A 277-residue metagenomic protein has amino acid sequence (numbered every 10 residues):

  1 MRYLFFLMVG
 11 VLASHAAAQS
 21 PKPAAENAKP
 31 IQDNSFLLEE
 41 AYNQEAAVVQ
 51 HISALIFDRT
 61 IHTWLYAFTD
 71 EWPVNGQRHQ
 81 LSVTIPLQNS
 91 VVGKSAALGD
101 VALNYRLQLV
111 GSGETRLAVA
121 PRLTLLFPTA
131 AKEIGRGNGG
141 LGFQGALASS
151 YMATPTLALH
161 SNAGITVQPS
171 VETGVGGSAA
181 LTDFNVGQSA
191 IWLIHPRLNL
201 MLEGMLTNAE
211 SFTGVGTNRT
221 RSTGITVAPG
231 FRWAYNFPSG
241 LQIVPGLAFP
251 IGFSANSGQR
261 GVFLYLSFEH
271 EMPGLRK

Functional and structural regions predicted by a protein language model:
M1-L4: Positively charged n-region of N-terminal signal peptides that target proteins for export
F6-G10: Small-residue packing motifs within transmembrane alpha-helices
A13-H15: N-terminal signal peptide c-region/cleavage motif recognized by signal peptidases
Q19-K277: Transmembrane beta-barrel domains of Gram-negative outer membranes and organellar outer membranes
